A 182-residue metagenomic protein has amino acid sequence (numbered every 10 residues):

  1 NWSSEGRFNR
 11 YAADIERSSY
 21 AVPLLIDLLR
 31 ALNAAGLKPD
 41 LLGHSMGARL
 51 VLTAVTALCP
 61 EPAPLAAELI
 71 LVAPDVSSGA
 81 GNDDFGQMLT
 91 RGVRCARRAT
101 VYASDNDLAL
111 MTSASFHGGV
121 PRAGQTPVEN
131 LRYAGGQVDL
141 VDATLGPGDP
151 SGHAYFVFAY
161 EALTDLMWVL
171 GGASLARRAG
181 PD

Functional and structural regions predicted by a protein language model:
N1-L37, V55-D182: Lipolytic serine-hydrolase domain surface
L25, G43-G47, V51: Gly/Ala-rich beta-loop-alpha elbow adjacent to hydrolase catalytic centers
D40, H44-S45, I70: Residue in the alpha/beta-hydrolase core beta-strand immediately N-terminal to the catalytic nucleophile
